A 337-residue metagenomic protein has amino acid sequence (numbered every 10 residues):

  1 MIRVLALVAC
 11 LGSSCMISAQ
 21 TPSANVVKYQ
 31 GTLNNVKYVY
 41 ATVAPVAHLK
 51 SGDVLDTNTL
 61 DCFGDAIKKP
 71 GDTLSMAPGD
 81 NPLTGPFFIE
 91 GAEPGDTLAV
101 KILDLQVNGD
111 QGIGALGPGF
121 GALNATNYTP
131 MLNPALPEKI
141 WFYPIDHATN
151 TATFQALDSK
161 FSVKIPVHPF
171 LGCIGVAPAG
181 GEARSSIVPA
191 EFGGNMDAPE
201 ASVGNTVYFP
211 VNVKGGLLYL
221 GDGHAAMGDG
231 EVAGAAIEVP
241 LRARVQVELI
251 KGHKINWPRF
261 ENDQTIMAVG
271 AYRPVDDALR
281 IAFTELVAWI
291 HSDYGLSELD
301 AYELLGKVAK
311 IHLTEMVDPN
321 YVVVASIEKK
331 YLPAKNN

Functional and structural regions predicted by a protein language model:
V4-S14: Bacterial N-terminal signal peptides
I17-T21: Boundary at the C-terminal end of the N-terminal hydrophobic targeting segment
P22-M76: N-terminal, Lys/Arg-enriched amphipathic/low-complexity engagement segments that precede the first folded domain
Q30-Y40, M76-L83, R184-F192, L286: Short, structured beta-strand/loop micro-motifs enriched in basic residues and often containing a Trp
C62-L74, L105-L116, G215-A225, T314-V317: Short, Lys/Arg- and Gly-enriched loop/turn segments at beta-strand edges
V107-P199: Intrinsically disordered, low-complexity linker/loop segments enriched in Gly/Pro and charged/polar residues
V167-D276, V287: Conserved mixed alpha/beta catalytic, RNA-binding, or beta-rich assembly cores of soluble enzyme, regulatory
